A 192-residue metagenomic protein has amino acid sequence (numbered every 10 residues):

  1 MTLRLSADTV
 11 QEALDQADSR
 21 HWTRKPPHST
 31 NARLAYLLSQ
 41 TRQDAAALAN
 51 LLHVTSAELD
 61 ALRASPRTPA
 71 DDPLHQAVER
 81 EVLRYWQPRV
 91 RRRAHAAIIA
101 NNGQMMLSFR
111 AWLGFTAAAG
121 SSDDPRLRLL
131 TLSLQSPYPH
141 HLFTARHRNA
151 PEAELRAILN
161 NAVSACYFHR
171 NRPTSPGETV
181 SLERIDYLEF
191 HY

Functional and structural regions predicted by a protein language model:
M1-T23, L188-Y192: N-terminal flexible/basic segments that precede or flank functional cores
R24-Q43: Short, amphipathic alpha-helical "recognition" segments used to contact nucleic acids or chromatin
D44-L52: Short alpha-helical "recognition helix" segments of helix-turn-helix
L52-P69: Recognition helix of helix-turn-helix/homeodomain-like DNA-binding domains that insert into the DNA major groove
D72-P88: DNA major-groove recognition helix of helix-turn-helix/homeodomain DNA-binding modules
Q87-Y167: Helix-turn-helix/homeodomain-like alpha-helical modules used for DNA recognition and transcription-factor dimerization
A145, A153-Y192: Eukaryote-biased intrinsically disordered, low-complexity acidic regions enriched in Ser/Thr/Pro
